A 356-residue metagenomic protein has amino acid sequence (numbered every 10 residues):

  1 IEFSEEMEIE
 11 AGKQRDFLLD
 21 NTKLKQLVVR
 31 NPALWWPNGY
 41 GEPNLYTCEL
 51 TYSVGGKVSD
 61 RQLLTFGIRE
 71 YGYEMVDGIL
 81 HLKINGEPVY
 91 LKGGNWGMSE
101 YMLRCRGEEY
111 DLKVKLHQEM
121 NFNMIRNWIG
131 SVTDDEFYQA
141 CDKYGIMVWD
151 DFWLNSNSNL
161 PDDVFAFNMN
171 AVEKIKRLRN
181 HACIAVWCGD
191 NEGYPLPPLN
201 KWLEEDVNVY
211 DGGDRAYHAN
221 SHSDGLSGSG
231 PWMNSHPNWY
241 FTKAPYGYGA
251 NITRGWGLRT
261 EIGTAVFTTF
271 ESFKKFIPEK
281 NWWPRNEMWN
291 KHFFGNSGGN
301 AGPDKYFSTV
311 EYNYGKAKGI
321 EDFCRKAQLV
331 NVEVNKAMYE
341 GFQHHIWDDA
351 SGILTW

Functional and structural regions predicted by a protein language model:
I1-M124, W128, V132, V334 (+2 more regions): Secreted/periplasmic carbohydrate-active enzymes, especially glycoside hydrolases
W36-P37, G72, W153, H218 (+1 more regions): Generic, ordered loop/turn and secondary-structure boundary motif
Y40-E42, C183, G213, A327 (+1 more regions): Generic detector of short, well-ordered, non-transmembrane alpha-helical segments enriched in hydrophobic residues
Y40-T47, R69-Y71, W96-D111, D134-A140 (+2 more regions): Short, charge-rich amphipathic segments
G41, L112, V132-E136, A166-M169 (+6 more regions): Generic recognition of stable, solvent-exposed alpha-helical segments in well-folded globular domains
V54, D60, V172-K291: Active-site region of glycoside hydrolase catalytic domains
E74-G228, I353: Active-site mouth of glycoside hydrolases
W187, A244-W356: Substrate-binding clefts and catalytic carboxylate motifs of secreted carbohydrate-active enzymes
